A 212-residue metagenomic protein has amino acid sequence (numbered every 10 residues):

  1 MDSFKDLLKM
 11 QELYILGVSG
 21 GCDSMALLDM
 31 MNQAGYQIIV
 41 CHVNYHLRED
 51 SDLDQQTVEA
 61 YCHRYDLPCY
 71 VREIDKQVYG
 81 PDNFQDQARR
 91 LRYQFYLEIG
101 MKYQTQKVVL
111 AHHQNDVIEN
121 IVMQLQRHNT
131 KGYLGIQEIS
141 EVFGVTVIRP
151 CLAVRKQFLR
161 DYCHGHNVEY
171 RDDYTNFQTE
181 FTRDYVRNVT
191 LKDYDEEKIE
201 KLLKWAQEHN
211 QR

Functional and structural regions predicted by a protein language model:
M1-N188: Core alpha/beta nucleotide-donor-binding catalytic domains of modification enzymes
F181-R212: ATP/NTP-dependent adenylation/nucleotidyl-transfer catalytic domains that generate, transfer, or process NMP-activated
